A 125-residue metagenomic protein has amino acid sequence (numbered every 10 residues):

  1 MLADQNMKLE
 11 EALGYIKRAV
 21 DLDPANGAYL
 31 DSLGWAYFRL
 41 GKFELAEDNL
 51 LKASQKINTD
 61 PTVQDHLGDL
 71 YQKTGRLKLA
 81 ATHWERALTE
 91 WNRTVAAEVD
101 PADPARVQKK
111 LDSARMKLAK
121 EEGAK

Functional and structural regions predicted by a protein language model:
A3, V20, S54, L88 (+1 more regions): A conserved position within tetratricopeptide repeats
D4-Q5, R39, K73, K110-S113 (+1 more regions): Register position in tetratricopeptide repeats
Q5-R18, L40-K52, G75-R86: Structural signature of tandem alpha-helical TPR/SEL1-like repeats, specifically the intra-repeat loop/turn
